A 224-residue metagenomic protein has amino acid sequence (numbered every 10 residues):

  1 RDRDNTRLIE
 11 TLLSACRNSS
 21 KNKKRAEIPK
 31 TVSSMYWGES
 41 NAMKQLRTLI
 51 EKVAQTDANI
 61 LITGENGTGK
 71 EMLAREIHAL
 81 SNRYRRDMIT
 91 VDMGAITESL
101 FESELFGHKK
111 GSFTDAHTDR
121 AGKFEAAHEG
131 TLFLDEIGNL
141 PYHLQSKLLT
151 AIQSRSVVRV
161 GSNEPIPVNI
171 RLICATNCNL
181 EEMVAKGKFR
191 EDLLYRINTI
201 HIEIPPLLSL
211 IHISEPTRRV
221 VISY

Functional and structural regions predicted by a protein language model:
D2-E65: Flexible nucleotide-interacting loop at or near the entrance of a catalytic core
D2-I9, E102, S146, R190 (+1 more regions): Conserved two-component signaling phosphotransfer/partner-docking surface
D2-R3, I137, K188, I197: Hydrophobic/aromatic docking surface of two-component receiver
M35, T48-D115, E125-P141, P206-S209: Conserved post-Walker A coupling segment in P-loop NTPases
N82, S112-F124, I137, H143 (+3 more regions): Conserved Walker
R171-T176: Structural recognition of the conserved hydrophobic beta-strand(s) that form the central parallel beta-sheet of P-loop
I211-Y224: Single conserved hydrophobic/aromatic residue that forms the stacking wall/gate of nucleotide- or nucleobase-binding
